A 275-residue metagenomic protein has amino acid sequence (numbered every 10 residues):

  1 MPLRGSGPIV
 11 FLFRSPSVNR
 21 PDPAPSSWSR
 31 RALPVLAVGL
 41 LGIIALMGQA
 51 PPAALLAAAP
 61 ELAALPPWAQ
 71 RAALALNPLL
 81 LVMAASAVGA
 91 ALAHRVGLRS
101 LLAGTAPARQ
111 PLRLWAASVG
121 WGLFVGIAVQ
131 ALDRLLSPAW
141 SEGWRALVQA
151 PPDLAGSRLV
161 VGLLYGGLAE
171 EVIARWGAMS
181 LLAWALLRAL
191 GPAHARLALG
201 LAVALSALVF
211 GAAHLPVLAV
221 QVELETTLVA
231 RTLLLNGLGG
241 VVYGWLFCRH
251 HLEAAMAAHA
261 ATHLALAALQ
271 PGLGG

Functional and structural regions predicted by a protein language model:
D22-A37, L74-A75, R109-G120: Alpha-helical transmembrane segments and their helix-start/interface "positive-inside/aromatic belt" motifs in integral
R31-I44, S118-V125, L205-V209: Alpha-helical transmembrane segments
A37-A57, S86-A91, V129-R134: Alpha-helical transmembrane segments of multi-pass membrane proteins
A50-A72, L81-L114: Membrane-helix interface linkers and caps
E61-A75, P151-G162: Membrane-interface segments at the starts/ends of alpha-helical transmembrane spans
Q70-M83, L228-L235: Alpha-helical transmembrane segments of polytopic membrane proteins
V96-G167, A183-P192: Juxtamembrane helix-loop-helix connectors linking adjacent transmembrane helices in multi-pass membrane enzymes
G156-G275: Transmembrane helix-loop-helix hairpins at the membrane interface of multi-pass integral membrane proteins
